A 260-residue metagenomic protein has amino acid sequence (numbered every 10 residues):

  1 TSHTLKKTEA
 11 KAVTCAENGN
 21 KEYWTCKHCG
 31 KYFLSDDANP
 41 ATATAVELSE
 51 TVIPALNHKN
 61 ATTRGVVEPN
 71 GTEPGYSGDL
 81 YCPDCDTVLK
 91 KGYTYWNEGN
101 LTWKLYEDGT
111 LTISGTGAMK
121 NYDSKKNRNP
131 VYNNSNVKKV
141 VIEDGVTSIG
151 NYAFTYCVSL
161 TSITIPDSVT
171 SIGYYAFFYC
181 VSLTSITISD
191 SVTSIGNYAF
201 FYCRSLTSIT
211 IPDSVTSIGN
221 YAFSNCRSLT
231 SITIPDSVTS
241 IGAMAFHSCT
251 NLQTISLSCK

Functional and structural regions predicted by a protein language model:
T1-H3, G19-C26, H58, G75-C82 (+8 more regions): Extracellular/surface recognition and adhesion modules
T1-Y93: Extracellular modular ligand-binding repeats in secreted and cell-surface proteins
T14, T25-H28, Y81-D84, Y156 (+5 more regions): The N-terminal extracellular segments of secreted preproproteins, especially immediately downstream of signal
T14, V66-G71, G109-G117, S135-S148 (+5 more regions): Structural signature of tandem-repeat unit edges
T94-S124: Extracellular, modular beta-sheet/disulfide-rich ectodomains of secreted and cell-surface proteins
K120-N133, S258: Acidic/polar low-complexity surface segments
Y122-R128, G150-N151, I241-A243: Leucine-rich repeat
